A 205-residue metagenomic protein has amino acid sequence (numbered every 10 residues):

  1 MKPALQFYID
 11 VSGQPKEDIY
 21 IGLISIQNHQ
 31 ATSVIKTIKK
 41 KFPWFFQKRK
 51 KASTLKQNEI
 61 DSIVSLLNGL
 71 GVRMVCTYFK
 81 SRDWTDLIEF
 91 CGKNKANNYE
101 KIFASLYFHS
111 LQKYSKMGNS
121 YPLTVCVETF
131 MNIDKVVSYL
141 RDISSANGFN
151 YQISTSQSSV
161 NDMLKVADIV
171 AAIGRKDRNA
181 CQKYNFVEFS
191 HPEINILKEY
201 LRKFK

Functional and structural regions predicted by a protein language model:
M1-K205: Phosphate-ester processing/binding pockets and catalytic centers
